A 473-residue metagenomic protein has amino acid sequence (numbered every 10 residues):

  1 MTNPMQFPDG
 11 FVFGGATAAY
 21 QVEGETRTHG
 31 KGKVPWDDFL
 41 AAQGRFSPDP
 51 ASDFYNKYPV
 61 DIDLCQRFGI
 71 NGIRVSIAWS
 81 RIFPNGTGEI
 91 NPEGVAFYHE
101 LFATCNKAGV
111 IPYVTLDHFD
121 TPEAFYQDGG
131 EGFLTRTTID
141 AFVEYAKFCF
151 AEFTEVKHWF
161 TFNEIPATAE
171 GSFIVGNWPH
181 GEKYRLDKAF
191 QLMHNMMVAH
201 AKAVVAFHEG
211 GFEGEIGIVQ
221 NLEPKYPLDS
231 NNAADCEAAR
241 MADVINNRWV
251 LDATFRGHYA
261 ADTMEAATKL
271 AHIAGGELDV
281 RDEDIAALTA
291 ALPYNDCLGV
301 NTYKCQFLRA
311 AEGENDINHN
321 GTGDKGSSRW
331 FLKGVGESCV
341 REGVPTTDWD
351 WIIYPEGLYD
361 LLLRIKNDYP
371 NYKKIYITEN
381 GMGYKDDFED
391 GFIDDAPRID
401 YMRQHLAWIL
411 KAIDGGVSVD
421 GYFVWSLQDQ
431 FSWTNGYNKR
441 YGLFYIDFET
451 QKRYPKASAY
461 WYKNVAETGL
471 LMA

Functional and structural regions predicted by a protein language model:
T2-A42, N85-T87, V95-A473: Active-site region of glycoside hydrolase catalytic domains
E23-Y98: Active-site-adjacent substrate/metal-binding segments within catalytic domains of carbohydrate-active enzymes
